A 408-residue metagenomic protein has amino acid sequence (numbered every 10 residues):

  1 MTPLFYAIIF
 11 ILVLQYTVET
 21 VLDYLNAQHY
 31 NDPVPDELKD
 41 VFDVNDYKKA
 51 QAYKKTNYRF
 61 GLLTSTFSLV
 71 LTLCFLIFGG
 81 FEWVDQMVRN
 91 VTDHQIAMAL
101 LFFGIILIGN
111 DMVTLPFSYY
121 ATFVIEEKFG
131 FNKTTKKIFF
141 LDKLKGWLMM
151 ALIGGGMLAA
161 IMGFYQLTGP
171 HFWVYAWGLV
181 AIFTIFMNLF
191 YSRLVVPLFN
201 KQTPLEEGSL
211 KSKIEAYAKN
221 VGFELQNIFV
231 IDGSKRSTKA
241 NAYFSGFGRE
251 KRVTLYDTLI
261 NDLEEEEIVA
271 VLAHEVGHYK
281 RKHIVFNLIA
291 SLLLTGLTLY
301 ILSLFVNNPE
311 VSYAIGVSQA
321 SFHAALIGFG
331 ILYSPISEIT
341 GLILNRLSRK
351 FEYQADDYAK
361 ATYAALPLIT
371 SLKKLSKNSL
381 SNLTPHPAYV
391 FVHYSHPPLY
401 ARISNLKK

Functional and structural regions predicted by a protein language model:
T2-A320, P335, I339-K408: Polar-ligand-bearing catalytic/cofactor-coordination segments of membrane-embedded or membrane-tethered inner-membrane
S318, G328-I331: Alpha-helical transmembrane segments
F322-A325: Glycine-rich, flexible loop segments associated with nucleotide phosphate handling
